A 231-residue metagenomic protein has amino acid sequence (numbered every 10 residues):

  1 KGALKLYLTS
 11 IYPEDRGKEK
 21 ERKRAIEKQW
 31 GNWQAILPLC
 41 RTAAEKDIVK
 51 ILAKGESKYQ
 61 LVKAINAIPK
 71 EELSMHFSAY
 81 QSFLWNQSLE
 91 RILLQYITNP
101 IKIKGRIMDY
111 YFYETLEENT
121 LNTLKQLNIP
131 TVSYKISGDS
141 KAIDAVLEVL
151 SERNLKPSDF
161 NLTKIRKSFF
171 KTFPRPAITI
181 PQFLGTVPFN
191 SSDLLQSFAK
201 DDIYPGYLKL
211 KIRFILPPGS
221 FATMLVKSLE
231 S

Functional and structural regions predicted by a protein language model:
K1-R213, P217, T223, K227-S231: Extended, charged/glycine-rich binding lobes that contact polyanionic ligands
